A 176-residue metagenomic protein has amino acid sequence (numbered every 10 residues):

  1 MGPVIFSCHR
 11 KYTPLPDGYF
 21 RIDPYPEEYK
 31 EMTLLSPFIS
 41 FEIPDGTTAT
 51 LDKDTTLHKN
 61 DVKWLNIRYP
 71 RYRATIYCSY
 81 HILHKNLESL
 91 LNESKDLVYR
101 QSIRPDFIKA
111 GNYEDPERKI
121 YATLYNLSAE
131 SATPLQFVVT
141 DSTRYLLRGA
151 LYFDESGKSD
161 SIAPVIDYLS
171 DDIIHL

Functional and structural regions predicted by a protein language model:
M1-P3: Sec-dependent N-terminal signal peptides
I5-N66, P70-Y72, S89-L90, F107 (+4 more regions): N-terminal targeting sequences that direct proteins away from the cytosol to non-cytosolic compartments
N66-L97: Structured, soluble extracytoplasmic/luminal domains of envelope-associated proteins
I76-K85, L135-Q136, S159-D167: Second-shell loop/turn segments in exported
S79, A150-Y152: Residue-level recognition of well-ordered beta-strand positions that form the cores of beta-sheet-rich folds across
K95-R148: Signature of long, low-cysteine stretches enriched in small and polar/charged residues
